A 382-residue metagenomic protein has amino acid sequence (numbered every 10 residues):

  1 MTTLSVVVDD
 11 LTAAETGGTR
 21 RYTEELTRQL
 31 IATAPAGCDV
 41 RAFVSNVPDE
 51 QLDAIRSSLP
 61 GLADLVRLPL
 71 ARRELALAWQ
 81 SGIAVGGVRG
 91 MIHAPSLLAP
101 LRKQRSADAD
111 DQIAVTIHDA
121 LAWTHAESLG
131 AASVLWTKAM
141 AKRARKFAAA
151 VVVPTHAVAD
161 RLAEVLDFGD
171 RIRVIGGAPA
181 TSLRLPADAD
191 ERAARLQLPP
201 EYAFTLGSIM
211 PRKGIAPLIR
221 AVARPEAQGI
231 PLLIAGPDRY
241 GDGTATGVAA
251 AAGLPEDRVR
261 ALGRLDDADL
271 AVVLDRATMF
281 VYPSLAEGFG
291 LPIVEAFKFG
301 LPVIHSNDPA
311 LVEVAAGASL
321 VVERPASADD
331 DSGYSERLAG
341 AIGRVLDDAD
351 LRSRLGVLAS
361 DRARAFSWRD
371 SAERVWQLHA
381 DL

Functional and structural regions predicted by a protein language model:
M1-L382: Carbohydrate transferase catalytic cores enriched for Leloir-type hexosyltransferases
